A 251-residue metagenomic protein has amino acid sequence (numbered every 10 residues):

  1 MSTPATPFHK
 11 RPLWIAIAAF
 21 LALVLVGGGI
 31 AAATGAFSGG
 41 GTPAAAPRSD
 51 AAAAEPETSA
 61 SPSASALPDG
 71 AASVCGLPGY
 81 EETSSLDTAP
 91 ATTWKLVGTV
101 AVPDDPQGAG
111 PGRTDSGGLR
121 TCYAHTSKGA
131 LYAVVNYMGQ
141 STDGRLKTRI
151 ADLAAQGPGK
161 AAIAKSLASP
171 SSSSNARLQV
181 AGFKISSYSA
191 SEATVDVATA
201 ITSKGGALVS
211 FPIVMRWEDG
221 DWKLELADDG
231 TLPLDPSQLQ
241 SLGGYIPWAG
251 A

Functional and structural regions predicted by a protein language model:
M1-P90: Amphipathic, hydrophobic N-terminal targeting peptides for secretion and organelle import
P4-T6, L167-S203: Surface-exposed, charged secondary-structure patches
A5-T6, G35-A36, P68-G70, C75 (+1 more regions): Low-complexity, intrinsically disordered terminal/linker segments enriched in charged and Gly/Pro repeats
G39, A44-A45, T83, V102 (+2 more regions): Intrinsically disordered, low-complexity, compositionally biased regions/tails
A64, A72-P78, D105, G112 (+3 more regions): Extracytoplasmic/periplasmic mature domains of Sec-exported, cell-envelope-associated bacterial proteins
P78-E82, D87-A109, S210-Q240: Short beta-strand edge/turn micro-motifs at domain boundaries
T92-L167: Core segments of small alpha/beta cavity-forming domains
V135-Y137, S141-L153, S186, S191-A227: Extracytosolic low-complexity repeat regions of secreted or lipid-anchored proteins
